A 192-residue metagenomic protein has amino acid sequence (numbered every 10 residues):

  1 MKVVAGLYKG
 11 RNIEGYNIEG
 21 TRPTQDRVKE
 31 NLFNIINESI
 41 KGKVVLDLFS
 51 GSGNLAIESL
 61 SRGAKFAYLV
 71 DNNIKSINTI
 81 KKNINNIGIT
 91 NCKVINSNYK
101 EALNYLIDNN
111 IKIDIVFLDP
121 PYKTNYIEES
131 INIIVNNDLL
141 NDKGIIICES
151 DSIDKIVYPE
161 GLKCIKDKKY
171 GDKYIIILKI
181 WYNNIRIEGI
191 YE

Functional and structural regions predicted by a protein language model:
M1-E192: Class I S-adenosyl-L-methionine-dependent methyltransferase catalytic core
